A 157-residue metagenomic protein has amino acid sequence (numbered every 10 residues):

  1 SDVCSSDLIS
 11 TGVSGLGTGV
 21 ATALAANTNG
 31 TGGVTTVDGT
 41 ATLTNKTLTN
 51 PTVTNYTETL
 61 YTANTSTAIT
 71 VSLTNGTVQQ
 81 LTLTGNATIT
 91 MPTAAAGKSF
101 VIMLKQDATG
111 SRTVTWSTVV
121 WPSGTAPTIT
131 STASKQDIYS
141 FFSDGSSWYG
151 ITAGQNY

Functional and structural regions predicted by a protein language model:
S1-T62: Fibrous stalk/shaft segments of extracellular and virion attachment machinery
S6-T31, A95-V101, T125-S146: Surface-exposed receptor/substrate recognition regions of extracellular proteins
G17, T47-W116, V120, K135-Y157: Exposed extracellular interaction/assembly regions and N-terminal maturation sites
G33, D38, I69, T90-P92 (+1 more regions): Generic marker of residues within folded, mature protein domains
